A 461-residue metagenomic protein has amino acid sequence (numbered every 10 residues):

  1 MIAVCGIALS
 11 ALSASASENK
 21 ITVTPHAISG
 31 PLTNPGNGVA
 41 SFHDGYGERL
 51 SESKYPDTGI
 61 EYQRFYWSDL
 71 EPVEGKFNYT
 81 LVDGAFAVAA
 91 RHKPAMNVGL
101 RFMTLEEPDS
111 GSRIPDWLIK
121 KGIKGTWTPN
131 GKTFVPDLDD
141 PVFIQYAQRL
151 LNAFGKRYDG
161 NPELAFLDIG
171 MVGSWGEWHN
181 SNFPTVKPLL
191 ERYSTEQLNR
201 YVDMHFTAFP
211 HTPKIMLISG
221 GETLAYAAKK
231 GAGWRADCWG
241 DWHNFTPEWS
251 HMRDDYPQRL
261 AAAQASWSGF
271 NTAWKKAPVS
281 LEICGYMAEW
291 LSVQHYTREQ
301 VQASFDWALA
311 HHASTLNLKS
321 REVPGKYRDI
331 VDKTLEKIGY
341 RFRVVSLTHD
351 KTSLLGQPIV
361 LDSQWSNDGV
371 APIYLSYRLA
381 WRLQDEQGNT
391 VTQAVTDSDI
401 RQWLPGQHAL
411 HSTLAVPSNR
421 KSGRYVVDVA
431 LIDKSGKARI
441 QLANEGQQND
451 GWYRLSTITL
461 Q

Functional and structural regions predicted by a protein language model:
I2-S10: Bacterial N-terminal signal peptides
S13-A16: Boundary at the C-terminal end of the N-terminal hydrophobic targeting segment
E18-I144, D241, S266, F270-L309 (+1 more regions): N-terminal substrate-binding region of glycoside hydrolase catalytic domains
A85-H92, T126-D168, Q197-M204: An active-site-proximal structural segment forming one wall of the substrate-binding cleft that immediately precedes
G125-T126, V186-I215, G233-D254: Acidic, His- and aromatic-enriched active-site or binding-groove loops in soluble protein domains that engage sugars
E163-S174, L198-Y226: Aromatic-lined carbohydrate-recognition surfaces of secreted/lumenal glycan-active proteins
W175-N182, G220-Q300: Active-site clefts of carbohydrate-active enzymes
T334-Q461: Extracellular/luminal regions of secreted and cell-surface proteins that mediate adhesion/ECM remodeling
